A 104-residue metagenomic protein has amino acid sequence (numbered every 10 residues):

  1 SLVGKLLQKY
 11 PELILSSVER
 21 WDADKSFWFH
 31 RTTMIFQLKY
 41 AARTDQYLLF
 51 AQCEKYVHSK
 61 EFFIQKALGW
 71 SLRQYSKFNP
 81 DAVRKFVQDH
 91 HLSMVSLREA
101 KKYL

Functional and structural regions predicted by a protein language model:
S1-L104: Alpha-helical scaffold domains
